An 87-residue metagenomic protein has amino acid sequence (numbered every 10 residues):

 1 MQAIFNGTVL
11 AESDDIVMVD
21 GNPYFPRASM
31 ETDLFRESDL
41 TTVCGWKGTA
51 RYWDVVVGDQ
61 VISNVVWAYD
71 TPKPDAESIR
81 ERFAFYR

Functional and structural regions predicted by a protein language model:
M1-R87: Terminal leader/tail segments of proteins
